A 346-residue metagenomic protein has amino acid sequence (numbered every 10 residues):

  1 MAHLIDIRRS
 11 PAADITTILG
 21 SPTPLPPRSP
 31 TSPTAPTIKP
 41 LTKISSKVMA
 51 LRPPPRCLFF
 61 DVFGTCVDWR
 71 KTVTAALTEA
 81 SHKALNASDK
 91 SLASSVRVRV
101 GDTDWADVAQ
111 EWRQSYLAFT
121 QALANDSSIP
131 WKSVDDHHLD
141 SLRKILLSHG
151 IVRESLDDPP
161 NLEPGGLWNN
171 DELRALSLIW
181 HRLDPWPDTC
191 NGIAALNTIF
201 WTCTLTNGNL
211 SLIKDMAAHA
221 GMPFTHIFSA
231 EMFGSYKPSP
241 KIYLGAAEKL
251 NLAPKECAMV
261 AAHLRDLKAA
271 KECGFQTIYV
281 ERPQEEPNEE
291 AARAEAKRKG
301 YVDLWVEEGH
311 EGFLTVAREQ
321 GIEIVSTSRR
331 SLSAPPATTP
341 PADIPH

Functional and structural regions predicted by a protein language model:
H3-P11, I15-R28, T37-L58, C190 (+2 more regions): Asp-based, Mg2+/Mn2+-dependent phosphohydrolase catalytic module
I44-Q114: Active-site neighborhood of HAD-like aspartate-dependent phosphohydrolases
K83-S88, H149-R153, A220-P223, N251: Short helix-capping segments at alpha-helix termini
L85, R97-R174: A metal-dependent, Asp-based hydrolase signature
P159-H219, I227-A230: Substrate-recognition element of Asp-dependent hydrolases with the DxDx(T/V) motif
